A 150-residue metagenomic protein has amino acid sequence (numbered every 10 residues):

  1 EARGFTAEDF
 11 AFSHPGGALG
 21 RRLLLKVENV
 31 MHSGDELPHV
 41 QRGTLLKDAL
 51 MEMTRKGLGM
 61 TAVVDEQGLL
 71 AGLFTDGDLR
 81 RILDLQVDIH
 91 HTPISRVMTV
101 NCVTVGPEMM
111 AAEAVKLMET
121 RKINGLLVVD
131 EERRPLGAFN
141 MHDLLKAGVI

Functional and structural regions predicted by a protein language model:
E1-T6: Short alpha-helices
F10-L23: Glycine-biased, small-residue-rich flexible motifs in mid-sequence functional cores and linkers
L23-K26, G34-E36, G43-Q86: Mixed-charge interfacial surface used for oligomerization/domain docking and macromolecular partner engagement
L23-L37, H91-C102: Bateman (tandem CBS) regulatory domains
L37, L70-A71, V129, P135-L136: Short hydrophobic beta-strand segments in globular cytosolic domains
H39-G57, V64, L83, T104-I123 (+2 more regions): The conserved cystathionine-beta-synthase
G72-G77, L136-L144: Short hydrophobic beta-strand motif reused across regulatory alpha/beta modules
R81-V100, P107-E113: Short alpha-helical segments enriched in small residues
